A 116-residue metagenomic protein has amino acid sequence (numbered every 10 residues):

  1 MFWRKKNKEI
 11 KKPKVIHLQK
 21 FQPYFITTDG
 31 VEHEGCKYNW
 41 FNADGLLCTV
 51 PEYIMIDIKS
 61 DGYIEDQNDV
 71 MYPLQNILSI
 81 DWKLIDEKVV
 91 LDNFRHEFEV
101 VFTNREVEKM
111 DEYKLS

Functional and structural regions predicted by a protein language model:
M1-K5: Short, aromatic- and cysteine-enriched interfacial helices/patches that mediate contacts at lipid membranes
K6, I10, L46: Residue-level signal for functionally critical sites in structured catalytic/ligand-binding pockets
K14-E34, Y38-D44, K83-S116: Acidic, Ser/Thr- and proline-rich intrinsically disordered linker/docking segments of eukaryotic scaffolds
V31, G35-D92: Acidic, low-complexity, intrinsically disordered interaction modules
